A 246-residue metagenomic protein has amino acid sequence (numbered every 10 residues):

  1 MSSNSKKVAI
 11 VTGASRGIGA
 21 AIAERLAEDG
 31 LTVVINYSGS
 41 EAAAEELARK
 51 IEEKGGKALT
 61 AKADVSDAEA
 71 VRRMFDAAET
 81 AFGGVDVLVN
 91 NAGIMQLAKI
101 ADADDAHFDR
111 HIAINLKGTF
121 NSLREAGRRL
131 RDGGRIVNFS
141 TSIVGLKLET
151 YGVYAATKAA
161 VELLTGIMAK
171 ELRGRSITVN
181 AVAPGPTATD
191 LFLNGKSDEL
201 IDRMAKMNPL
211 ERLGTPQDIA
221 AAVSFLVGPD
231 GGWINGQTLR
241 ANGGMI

Functional and structural regions predicted by a protein language model:
S15-R16: Conserved glycine-rich cofactor-binding loop
D29-E46: Conserved glycine-rich Rossmann-like NAD(P)H-binding loop of the short-chain dehydrogenase/reductase
M95, A103, I143, K147-A155 (+1 more regions): Active-site loop-to-helix junction immediately N-terminal to the catalytic Tyr of the SDR YXXXK motif in Rossmann-fold
K99-I100, D104-I112, F192, L200 (+1 more regions): Substrate-binding pocket helix/loop in short-chain dehydrogenase/reductase
L123, T157: Active-site helix of classical SDR
R128-R129, K170-G174, G232: Alpha-helical segment proximal to the catalytic Tyr-Lys
L146, K206, S224, N235-I246: Short C-terminal tail/terminal secondary-structure segment of NAD(P)H-dependent dehydrogenase/reductase domains
